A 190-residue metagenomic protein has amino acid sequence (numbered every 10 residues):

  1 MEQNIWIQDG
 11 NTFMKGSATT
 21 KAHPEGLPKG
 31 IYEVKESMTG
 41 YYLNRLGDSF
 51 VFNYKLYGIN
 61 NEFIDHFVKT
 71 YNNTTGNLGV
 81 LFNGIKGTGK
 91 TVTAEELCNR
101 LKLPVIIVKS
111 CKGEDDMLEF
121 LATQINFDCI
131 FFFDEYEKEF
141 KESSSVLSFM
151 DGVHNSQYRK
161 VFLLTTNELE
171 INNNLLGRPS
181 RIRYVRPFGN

Functional and structural regions predicted by a protein language model:
M1-T70: A short, basic N-terminal segment
N61-D65, C98-D128, F140-S144: Short glycine-rich substrate-engagement loop in P-loop NTPases that contacts/grips substrate
T74-A94: Walker A/P-loop nucleotide-binding motif
N77-L81, P104-I106, D128-I130, V161: Residue-level preference for the first positions of well-ordered beta-strands
L97, S145-L147, G177-R181: Short, glycine/charged-enriched secondary-structure capping and boundary segments
D116-L164: Conserved nucleotide-sensing/catalytic segment adjacent to the nucleotide-binding pocket in NTP-handling enzymes
T166-E170: Conserved H-loop
N174-N190: A short helix-turn-beta junction within AAA+ P-loop NTPase domains corresponding to the substrate/partner-engaging
